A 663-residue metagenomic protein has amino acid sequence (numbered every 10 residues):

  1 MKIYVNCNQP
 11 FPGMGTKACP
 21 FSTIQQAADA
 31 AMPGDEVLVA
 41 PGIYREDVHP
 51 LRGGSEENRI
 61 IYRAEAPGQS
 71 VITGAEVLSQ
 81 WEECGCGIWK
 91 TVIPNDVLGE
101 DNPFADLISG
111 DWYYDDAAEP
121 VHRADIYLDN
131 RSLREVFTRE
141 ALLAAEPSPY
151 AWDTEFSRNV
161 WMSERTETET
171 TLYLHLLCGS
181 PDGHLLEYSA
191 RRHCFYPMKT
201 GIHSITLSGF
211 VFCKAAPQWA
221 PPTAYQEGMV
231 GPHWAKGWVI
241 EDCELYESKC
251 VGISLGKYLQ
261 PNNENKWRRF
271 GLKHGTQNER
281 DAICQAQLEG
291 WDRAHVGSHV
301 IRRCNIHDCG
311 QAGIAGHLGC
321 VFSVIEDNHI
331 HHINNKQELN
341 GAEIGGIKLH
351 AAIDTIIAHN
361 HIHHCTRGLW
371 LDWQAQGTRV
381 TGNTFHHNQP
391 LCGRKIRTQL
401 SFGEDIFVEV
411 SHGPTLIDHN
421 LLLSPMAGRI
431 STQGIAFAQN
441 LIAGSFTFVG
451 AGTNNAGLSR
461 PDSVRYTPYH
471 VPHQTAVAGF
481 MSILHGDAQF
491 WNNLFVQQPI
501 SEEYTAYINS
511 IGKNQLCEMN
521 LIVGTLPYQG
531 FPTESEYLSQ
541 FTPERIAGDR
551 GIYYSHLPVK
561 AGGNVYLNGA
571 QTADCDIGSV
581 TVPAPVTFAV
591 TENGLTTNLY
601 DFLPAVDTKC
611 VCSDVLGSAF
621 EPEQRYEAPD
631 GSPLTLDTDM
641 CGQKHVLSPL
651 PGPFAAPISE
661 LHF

Functional and structural regions predicted by a protein language model:
K2-W234, V239, E244-S254, Y258-G290 (+5 more regions): Extracellular polysaccharide-degrading/modifying enzymes targeting complex plant/algal/animal polysaccharides
P41-G42, G316-G319: Short, well-ordered beta-to-alpha junction loops that form the rim of enzyme active sites and present histidine/acidic
D47, C194, E227-M229, V251-G252 (+12 more regions): Structural detector of coil-to-beta-strand junctions
H203-K214, K236-C250, N262-A286, D292-A312 (+10 more regions): Right-handed parallel beta-helix
P217-A224, K336-G341, K395-I396: Short helix/loop segment immediately N-terminal to the Walker
T453, H470: A conserved amphipathic helix/loop scaffold that creates a polar/acidic microenvironment used either to coordinate
